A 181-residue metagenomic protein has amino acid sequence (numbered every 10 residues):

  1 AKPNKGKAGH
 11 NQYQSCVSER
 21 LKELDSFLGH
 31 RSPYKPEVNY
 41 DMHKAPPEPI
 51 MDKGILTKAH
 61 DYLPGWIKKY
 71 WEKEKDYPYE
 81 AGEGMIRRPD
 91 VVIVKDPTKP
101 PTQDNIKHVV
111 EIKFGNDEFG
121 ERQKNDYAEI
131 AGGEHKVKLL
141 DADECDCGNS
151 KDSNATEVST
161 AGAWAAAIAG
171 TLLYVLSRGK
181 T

Functional and structural regions predicted by a protein language model:
A1-K7, K138-L140: Extracellular, luminal, or virion-exposed ectodomains of exported proteins
N4-N105: Active-site metal-binding core of divalent-cation-utilizing nuclease and nuclease-like domains
K5, H10-Y13, P47, A59-H60 (+2 more regions): Hydrophobic, gly/ala-rich membrane-insertion helices/peptides used by toxins and envelope proteins
G6, H10, I112-K113, G120: Solvent-exposed, acidic/flexible segments
P78-P89, K99, I106-K107, F114-A166: Catalytic cores of nucleic-acid endonucleases
V94, I112-G115: Short His-Asn-centered micro-motif
